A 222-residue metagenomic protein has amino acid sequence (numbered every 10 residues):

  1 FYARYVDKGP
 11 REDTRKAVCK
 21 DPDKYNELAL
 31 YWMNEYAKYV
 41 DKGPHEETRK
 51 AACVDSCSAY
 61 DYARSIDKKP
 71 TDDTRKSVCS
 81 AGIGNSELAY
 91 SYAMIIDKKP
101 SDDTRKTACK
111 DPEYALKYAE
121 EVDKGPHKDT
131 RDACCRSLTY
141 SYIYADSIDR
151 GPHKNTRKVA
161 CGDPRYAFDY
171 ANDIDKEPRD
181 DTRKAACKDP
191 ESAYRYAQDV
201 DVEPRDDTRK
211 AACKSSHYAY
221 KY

Functional and structural regions predicted by a protein language model:
F1-L28, K38-S80, S86-Y142, D146-K221: Thr-biased low-complexity repeat/linker tracts and other Thr-enriched repetitive architectures
